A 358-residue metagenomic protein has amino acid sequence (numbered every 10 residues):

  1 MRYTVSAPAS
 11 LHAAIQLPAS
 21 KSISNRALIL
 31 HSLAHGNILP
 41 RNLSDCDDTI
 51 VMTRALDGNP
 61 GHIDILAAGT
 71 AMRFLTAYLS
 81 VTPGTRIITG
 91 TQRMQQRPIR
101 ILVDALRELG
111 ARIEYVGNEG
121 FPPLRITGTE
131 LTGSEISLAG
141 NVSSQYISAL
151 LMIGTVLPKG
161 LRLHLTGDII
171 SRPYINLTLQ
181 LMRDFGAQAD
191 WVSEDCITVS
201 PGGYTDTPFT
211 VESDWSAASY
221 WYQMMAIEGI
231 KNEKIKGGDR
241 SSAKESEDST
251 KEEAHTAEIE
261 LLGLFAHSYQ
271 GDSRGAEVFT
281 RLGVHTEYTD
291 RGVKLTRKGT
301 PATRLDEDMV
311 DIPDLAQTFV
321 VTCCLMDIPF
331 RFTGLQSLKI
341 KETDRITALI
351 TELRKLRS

Functional and structural regions predicted by a protein language model:
M1-S358: Short, structured segments at the rim of ligand-binding sites
